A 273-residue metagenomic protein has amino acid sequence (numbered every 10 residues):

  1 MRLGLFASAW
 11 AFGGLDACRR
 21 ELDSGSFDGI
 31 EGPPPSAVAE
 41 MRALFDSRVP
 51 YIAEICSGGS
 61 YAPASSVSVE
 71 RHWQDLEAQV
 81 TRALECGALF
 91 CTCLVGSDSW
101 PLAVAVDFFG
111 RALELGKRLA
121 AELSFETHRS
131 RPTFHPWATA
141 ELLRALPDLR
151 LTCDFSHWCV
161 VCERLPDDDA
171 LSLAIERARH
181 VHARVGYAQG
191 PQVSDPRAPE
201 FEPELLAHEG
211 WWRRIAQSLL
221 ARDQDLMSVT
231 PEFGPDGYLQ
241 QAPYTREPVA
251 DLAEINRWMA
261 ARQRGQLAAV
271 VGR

Functional and structural regions predicted by a protein language model:
M1-A78, L84, A260-R273: N-terminal pre-domain/capping segments
M1-S8, D28-G32, P50-C56, C91-C93 (+4 more regions): Hydrophobic faces of well-ordered beta-strands that scaffold small-molecule active sites in alpha/beta enzyme cores
G4, D16-R20, A140, A145-L149 (+1 more regions): Histidine-acidic metal/acid-base catalytic patches
F6-W10, P33-P35, C56-G59, G96-D98 (+4 more regions): Active-site beta-loop-alpha junctions enriched in small/polar residues
R19-S24, A37-C56, Q74-G87, V106-L119 (+3 more regions): Acidic (Asp/Glu)-rich catalytic clusters
V38-L44, A64-W73, E85-C93, F125-R131 (+4 more regions): Low-complexity, flexible helical/coil segments
C56-Q74, S97-V106, Q192-P203, Y238-P248: Surface-exposed, active-site-proximal loop segments in enzymatic domains
S65-R150, E254: Active-site acidic/histidine proton-transfer and metal-coordination neighborhood in alpha/beta enzyme cores
